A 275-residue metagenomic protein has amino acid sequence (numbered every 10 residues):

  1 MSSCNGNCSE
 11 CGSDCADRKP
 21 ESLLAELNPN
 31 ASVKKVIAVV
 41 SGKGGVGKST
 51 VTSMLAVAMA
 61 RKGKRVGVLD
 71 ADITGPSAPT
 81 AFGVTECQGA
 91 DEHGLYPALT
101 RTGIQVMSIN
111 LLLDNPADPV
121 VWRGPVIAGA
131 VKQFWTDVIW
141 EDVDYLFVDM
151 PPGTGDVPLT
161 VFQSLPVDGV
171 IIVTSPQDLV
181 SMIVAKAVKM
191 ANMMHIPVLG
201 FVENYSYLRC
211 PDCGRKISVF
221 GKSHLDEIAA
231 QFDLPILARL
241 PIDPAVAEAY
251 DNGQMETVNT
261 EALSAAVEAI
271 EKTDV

Functional and structural regions predicted by a protein language model:
M1-E21, V188-V275: C-terminal lobe/tail of nucleotide-utilizing enzymes
N28-K34: Phosphate-binding P-loop
V33, G44, D70, A78 (+7 more regions): Residue-level signature of catalytic and energy-coupling elements of molecular machines, predominantly ATP/GTP-dependent
K35-I73, V188: Walker A/P-loop phosphate-binding motif and the immediately C-terminal alpha-helix
V66, A71-P116, A128: Phosphate-binding loop that captures ATP/GTP phosphates
M107, V131, M150, Q163 (+2 more regions): Glycine-rich phosphate-binding loops of nucleotide-dependent enzymes
L113-V161: Phosphate-binding/switch loop-helix module in NTP-utilizing enzymes
E141-V148, T154-G155, P166-A187: Conserved Switch II/interswitch segment of TRAFAC-class P-loop GTPases
